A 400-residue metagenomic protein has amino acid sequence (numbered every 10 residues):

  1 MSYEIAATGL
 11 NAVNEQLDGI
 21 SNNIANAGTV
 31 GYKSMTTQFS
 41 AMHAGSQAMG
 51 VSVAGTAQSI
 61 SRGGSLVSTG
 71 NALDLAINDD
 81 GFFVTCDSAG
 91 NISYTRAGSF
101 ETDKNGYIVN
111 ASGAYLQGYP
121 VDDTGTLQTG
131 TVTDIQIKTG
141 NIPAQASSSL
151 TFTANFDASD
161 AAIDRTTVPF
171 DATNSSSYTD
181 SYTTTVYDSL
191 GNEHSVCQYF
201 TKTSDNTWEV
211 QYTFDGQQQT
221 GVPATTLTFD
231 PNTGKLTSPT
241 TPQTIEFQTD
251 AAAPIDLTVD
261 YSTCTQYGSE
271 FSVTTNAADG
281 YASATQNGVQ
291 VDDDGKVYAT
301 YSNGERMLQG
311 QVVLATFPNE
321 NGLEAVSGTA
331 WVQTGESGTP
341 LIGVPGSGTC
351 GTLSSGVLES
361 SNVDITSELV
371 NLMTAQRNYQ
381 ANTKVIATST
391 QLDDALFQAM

Functional and structural regions predicted by a protein language model:
M1-E4, N11, D18, A54 (+3 more regions): Alpha-helical membrane and juxtamembrane elements of multi-pass inner-membrane transport and channel proteins
M1-G28, Y32-M35: N-terminal intrinsically disordered, low-complexity, charge/repeat-rich segments that act as generic
L10, N14-L17, I24, L372 (+3 more regions): Hydrophobic a/d positions of heptad-repeat alpha-helices that form coiled-coil
N22, N26-D364, L369-N371, N378: Small/polar low-complexity and glycine-rich loop motifs
G28-T29, I386-T388: A short, basic/aromatic helix-end/turn motif that makes direct DNA contacts
G113, K384, T390-Q391: Short, surface-exposed secondary-structure boundary micro-motifs
L392-M400: Structured functional modules or segments
